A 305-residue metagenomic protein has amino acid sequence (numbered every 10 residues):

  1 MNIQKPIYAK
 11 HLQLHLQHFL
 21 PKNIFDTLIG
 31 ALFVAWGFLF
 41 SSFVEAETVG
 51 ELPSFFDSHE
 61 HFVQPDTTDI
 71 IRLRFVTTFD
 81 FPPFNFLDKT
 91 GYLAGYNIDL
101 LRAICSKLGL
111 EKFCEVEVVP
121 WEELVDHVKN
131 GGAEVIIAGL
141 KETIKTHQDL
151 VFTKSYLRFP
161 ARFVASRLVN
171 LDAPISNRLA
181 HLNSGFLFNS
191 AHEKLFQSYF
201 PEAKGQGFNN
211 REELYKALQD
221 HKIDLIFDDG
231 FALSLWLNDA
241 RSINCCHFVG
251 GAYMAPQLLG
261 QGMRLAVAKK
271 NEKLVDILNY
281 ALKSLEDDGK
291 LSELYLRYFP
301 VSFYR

Functional and structural regions predicted by a protein language model:
M1-K22: N-terminal secretory signal peptides that target proteins for export/translocation
I29-S41: Bacterial N-terminal signal peptides
E47-H59, I98-L108, L168-D172, S176-A191 (+1 more regions): Extended ligand-binding regions for polar small-molecule ligands
T48-L140, I144-Q148, G207, D288 (+1 more regions): Extracytoplasmic small-molecule ligand-binding "clamshell" domains of the periplasmic binding protein/Venus flytrap
T77-P82, G91-K107, K141, R162-K216 (+3 more regions): Bilobed "Venus flytrap"/periplasmic-binding protein-like clamshell domains and structurally analogous long
F79, L157-A165, S234, N238-K283 (+1 more regions): Periplasmic-binding protein-like
K107, E115-V118, E122-V135, D149-V151 (+2 more regions): Short helices/loops that flank or line small-molecule/ion binding pockets
E123, G139-D149, L195-S198, D224-L259: A ligand-binding cleft/hinge motif common to bilobed small-molecule-binding domains
